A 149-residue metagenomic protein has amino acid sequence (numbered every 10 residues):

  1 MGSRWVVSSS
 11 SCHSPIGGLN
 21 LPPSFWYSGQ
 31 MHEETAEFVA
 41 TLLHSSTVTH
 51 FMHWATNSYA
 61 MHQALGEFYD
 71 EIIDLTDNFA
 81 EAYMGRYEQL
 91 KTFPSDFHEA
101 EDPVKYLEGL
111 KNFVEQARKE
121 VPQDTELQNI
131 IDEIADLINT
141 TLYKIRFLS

Functional and structural regions predicted by a protein language model:
M1-F25, G29-M31: Short, positively charged low-complexity motifs
Q30-H44: Acidic, low-complexity proline/glycine-rich segments
F38, N57, M61, Q123-L127: Residue-level recognition of alpha-helical structural elements
S45-G66: Helix-loop segments that flank and shape redox-cofactor active sites
T49, F79, V114-A117: Non-transmembrane amphipathic alpha-helical segments
H62-L90: Conserved alpha-helical segments that form or flank metal/cofactor-binding pockets of metalloenzymes
N78-Y83, T141-S149: Amphipathic alpha-helical coiled-coil segments
S95-R146: Acidic/histidine-rich alpha-helical segments that form the ligand environment of transition-metal centers
